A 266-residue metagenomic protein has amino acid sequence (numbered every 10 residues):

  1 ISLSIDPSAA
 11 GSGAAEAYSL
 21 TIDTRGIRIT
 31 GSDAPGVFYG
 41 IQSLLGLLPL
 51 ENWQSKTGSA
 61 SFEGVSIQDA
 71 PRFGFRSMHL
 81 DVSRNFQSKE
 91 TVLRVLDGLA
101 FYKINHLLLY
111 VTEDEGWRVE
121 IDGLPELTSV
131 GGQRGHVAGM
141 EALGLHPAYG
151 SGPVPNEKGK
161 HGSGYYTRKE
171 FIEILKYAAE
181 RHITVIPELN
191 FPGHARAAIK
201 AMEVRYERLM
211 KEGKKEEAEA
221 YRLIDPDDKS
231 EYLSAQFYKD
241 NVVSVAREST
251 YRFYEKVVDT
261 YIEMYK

Functional and structural regions predicted by a protein language model:
I1-F75: Contiguous, structured surface segment used for ligand recognition
G64-S83, Q236-F237, V242: N-terminal small/glycine-rich loop or linker at the start of catalytic domains across soluble metabolic enzymes
F73-R76, K103-N105, A179-I183, K266: Short, well-ordered coil/turn segments that N-cap beta-strands
M78-D114, R118: A conserved hydrophobic secondary-structure block that centers on an alpha-helix together with its immediately flanking
D81, L109-T112, I186-H194, A246: Generic beta-strand/beta-sheet core signal
L96, F171, L175, Y254-I262: Generic structural signal for well-ordered alpha-helices, preferentially at hydrophobic/aromatic core positions
E115-E180, A195-E248: Aromatic- and acidic-residue-enriched carbohydrate-binding clefts of CAZyme catalytic domains
N190-F191, A235-K239, Y254-K266: Active-site groove signature of glycoside hydrolases
